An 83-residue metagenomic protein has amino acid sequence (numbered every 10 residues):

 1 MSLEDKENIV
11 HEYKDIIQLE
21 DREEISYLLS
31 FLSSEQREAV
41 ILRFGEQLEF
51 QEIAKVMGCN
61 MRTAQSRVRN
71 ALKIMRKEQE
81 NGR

Functional and structural regions predicted by a protein language model:
S2-S30: Acidic, proline/glycine-rich intrinsically disordered inter-domain spacer in sigma factors
F31-L32, N60: Histidine kinase transmitter module recognition
E35-Q36: The N-cap/first-turn positions of alpha helices within or immediately adjacent to helix-turn-helix DNA-binding domains
A39-R43: A short pre-motif secondary-structure segment
E46-Q47: Flexible coil/turn residues that form the inter-helical turn or adjacent wing/linker of helix-turn-helix
Q51, K55-G82: DNA-recognition helix of helix-turn-helix
